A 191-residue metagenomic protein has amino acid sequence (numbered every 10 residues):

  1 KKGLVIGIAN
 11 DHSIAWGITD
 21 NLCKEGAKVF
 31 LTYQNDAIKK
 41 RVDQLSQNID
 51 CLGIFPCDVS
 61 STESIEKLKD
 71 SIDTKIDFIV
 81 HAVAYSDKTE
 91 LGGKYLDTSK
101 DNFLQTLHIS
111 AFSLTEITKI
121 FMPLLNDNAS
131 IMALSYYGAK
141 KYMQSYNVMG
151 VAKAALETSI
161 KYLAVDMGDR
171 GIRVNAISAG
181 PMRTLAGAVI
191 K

Functional and structural regions predicted by a protein language model:
K1-F30: Canonical Rossmann dinucleotide-binding motif of NAD(H)/NADP(H)-dependent dehydrogenases/reductases, specifically
G7-I14, A84-P123, D127-D169, G180-T184: Catalytic loop of short-chain dehydrogenase/reductase
E25-R41: Conserved glycine-rich Rossmann-like NAD(P)H-binding loop of the short-chain dehydrogenase/reductase
T32, M132, R170, N175: Rossmann-like NAD(H)/NADP(H) cofactor-binding core
S46-E63: Rossmann-fold cofactor-recognition segment
I49-G53, D70-A82, S86-G92, S99-N102 (+1 more regions): A glycine-rich helix->loop->beta "capping" turn within Rossmann-like NAD(P)(H)-dependent oxidoreductase domains
S60-I72: Conserved Rossmann-fold cofactor-binding substructure of NAD(P)-dependent oxidoreductases
V174, S178-V189: Short, flexible catalytic-loop segment of classical short-chain dehydrogenase/reductase
